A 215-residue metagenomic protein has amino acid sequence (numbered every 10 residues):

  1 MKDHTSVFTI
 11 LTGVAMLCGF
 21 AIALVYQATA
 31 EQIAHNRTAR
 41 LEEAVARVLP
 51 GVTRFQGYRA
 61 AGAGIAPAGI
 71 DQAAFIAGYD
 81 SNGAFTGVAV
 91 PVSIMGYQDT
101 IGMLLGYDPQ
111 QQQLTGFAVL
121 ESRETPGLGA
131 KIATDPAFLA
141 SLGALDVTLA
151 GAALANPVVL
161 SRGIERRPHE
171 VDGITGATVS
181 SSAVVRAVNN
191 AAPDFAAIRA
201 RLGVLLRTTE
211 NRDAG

Functional and structural regions predicted by a protein language model:
K2-G215: Flexible, solvent-exposed loop/hinge segments and secondary-structure transition points
